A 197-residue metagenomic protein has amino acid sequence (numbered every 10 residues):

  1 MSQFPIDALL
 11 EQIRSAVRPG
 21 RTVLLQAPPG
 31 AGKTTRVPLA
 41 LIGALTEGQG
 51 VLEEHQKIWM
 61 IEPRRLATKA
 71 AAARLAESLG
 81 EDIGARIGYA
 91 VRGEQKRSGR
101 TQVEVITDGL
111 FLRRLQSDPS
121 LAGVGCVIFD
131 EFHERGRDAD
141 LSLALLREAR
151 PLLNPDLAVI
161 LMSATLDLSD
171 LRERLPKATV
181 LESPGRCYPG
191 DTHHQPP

Functional and structural regions predicted by a protein language model:
M1-P197: P-loop NTPase motor module signature
